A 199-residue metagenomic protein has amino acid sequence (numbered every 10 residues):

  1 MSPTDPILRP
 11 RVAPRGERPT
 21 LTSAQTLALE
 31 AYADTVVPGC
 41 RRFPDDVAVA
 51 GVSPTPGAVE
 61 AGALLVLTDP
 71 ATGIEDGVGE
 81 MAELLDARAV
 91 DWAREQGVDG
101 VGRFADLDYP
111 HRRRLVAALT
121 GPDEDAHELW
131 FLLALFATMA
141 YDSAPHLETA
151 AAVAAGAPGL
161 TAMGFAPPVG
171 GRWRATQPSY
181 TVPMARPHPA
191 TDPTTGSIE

Functional and structural regions predicted by a protein language model:
S2-P10, P19, A185, P193-T194 (+1 more regions): Aromatic-residue-lined binding/catalytic grooves and analogous aromatic/hydrophobic interfacial grooves in multimeric
T4-L21, Q25-L29, A33-L147: Flexible, low-complexity segments enriched for small/polar residues
D123-E199: Long, amphipathic alpha-helical surface segments
